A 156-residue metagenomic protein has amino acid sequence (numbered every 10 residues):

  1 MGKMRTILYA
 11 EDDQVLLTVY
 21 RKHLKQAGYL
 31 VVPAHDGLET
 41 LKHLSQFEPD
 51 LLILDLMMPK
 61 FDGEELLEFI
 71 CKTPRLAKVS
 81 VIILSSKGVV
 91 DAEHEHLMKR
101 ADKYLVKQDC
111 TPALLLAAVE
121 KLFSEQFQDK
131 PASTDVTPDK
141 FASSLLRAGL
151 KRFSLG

Functional and structural regions predicted by a protein language model:
E11: Conserved acidic carboxylate
T18-Q26: Charged docking surfaces used in two-component/phosphorelay signaling
P33-L51: Acidic, metal-coordinating helix/loop segments flanking the phosphotransfer/catalytic sites of two-component signaling
D55: Active-site residues of response regulator receiver
M58: Receiver (REC) domain active-site loop signature in two-component systems and cognate sites in sensor histidine kinases
L84-S85, K107: Hydrophobic/aromatic residues positioned on beta-strands within the core alpha/beta folds
E125-G156: CheY-like receiver
